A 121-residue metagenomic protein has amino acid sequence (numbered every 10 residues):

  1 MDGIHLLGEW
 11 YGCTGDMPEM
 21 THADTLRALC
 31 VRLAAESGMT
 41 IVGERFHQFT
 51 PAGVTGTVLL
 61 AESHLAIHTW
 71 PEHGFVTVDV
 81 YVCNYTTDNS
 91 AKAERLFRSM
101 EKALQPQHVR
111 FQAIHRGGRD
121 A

Functional and structural regions predicted by a protein language model:
M1-A121: Polybasic/polar functional segments that serve as interface/processing modules
